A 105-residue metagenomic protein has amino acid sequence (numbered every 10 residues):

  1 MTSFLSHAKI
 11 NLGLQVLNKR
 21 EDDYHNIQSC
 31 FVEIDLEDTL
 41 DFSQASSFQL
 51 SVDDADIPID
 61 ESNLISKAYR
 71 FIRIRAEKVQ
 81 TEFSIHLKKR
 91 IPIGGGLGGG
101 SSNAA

Functional and structural regions predicted by a protein language model:
M1-G94: ATP-binding N-lobe of GHMP and related small-molecule kinases
G95-A105: DPxDG-like acidic metal-binding loop motif
